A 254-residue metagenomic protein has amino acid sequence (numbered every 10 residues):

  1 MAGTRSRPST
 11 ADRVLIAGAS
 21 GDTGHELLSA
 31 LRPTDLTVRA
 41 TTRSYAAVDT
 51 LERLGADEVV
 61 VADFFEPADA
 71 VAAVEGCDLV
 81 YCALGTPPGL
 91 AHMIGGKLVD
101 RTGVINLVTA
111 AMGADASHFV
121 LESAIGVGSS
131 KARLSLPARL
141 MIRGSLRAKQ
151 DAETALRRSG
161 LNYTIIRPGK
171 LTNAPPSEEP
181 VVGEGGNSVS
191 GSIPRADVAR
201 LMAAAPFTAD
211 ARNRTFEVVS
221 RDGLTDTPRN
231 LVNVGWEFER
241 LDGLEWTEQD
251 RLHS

Functional and structural regions predicted by a protein language model:
G3-T34: N-terminal Rossmann NAD(P)H-binding glycine-rich loop of SDR-like oxidoreductase domains
R13, D78-L79, H118: Structural motif
L15, V60, V120: Conserved Rossmann-like nucleotide-binding pocket used by diverse enzymes that bind dinucleotide cofactors
A19, A40-G113, F207: NAD(P)H-binding glycine-rich loop region in Rossmannoid oxidoreductase-like domains and their noncatalytic homologs
A19, N173-S254: Active-site-lining helix/loop region of Rossmann-like oxidoreductase modules
T34, L54, S159: Conserved dinucleotide-binding and phosphotransfer motif residues
V38-A40, I166: Short beta-strand "acidic-cap" motif of Rossmann-like dinucleotide-binding folds
T86-E184: Glycine-/Pro-rich loop/turn segments that contact NAD(P) or position catalytic residues in Rossmann-like domains
